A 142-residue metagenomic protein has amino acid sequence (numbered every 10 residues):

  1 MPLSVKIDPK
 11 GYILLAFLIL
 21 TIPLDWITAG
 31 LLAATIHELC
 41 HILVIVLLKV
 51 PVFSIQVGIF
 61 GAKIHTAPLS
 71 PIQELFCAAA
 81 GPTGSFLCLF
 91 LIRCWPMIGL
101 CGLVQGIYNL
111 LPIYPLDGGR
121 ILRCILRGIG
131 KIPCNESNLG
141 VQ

Functional and structural regions predicted by a protein language model:
M1-Q142: Hydrophobic transmembrane alpha-helices and their immediate loop junctions in multi-pass integral membrane proteins
